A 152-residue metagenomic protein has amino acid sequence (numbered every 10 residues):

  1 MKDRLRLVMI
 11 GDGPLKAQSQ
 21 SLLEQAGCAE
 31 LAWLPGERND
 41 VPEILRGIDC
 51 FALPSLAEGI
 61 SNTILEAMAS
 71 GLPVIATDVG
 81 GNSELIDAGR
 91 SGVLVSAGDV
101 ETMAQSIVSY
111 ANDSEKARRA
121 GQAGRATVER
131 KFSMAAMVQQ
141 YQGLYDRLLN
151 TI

Functional and structural regions predicted by a protein language model:
Q20-G36: Nucleotide-activated donor-binding/catalytic signature segment of Leloir-type glycosyltransferases, i.e., the conserved
E37, L56: Aromatic "clamp/platform" in nucleotide-sugar-dependent glycosyltransferases that forms part of the donor/acceptor
P42, D49, G71: A short alpha->beta transition loop at the rim of the catalytic pocket in nucleotide-sugar-dependent
S61-I64, N82: Short glycine/serine-rich donor-binding loops of glycosyltransferases
P73-A76, I86: Short hydrophobic beta-strand element within catalytic cores of glycosyltransferases and related nucleotide-activated
D87-G89, V93-V100, S109-S114: Conserved acidic donor-binding segment of nucleotide-sugar-dependent glycosyltransferases
T102, S109, K116-R130, M137-G143: A short, well-ordered alpha-helix in the C-terminal region of glycosyltransferases
